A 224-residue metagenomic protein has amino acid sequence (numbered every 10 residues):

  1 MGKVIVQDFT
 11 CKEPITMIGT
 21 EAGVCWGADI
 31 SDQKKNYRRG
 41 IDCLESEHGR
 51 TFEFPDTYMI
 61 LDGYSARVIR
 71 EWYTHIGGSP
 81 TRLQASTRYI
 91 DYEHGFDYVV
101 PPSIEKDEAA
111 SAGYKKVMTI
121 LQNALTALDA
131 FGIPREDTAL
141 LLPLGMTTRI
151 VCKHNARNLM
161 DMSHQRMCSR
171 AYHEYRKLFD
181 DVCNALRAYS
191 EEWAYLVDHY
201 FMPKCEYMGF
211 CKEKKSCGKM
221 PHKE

Functional and structural regions predicted by a protein language model:
M1-E224: Family-specific signature for flavin-dependent thymidylate synthase
